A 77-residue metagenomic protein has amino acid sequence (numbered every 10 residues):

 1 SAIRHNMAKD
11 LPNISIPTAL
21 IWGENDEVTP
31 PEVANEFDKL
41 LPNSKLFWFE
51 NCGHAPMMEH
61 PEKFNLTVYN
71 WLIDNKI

Functional and structural regions predicted by a protein language model:
S1-D10, I16: Active-site nucleophile elbow and catalytic-triad environment of alpha/beta-hydrolase enzymes
A2, L20-G23, F64: Generic structural signal for small/hydrophobic residues in well-ordered secondary structure, especially within
N6, D26, H54: Acidic active-site catalytic centers that drive phospho-/nucleotidyl reactions and related ester hydrolyses
N13-I14, L20-W22, D26: Short beta-strand/loop motif that positions the catalytic acidic residue of the alpha/beta-hydrolase fold
E27-V33: Conserved alpha/beta-hydrolase "acid-adjacent" motif
N35-S44: Active-site-adjacent alpha-helix of alpha/beta-hydrolase-fold enzymes
S44-I77: Catalytic active-site module of serine/aspartate enzymes centered on a nucleophile-bearing elbow/loop
